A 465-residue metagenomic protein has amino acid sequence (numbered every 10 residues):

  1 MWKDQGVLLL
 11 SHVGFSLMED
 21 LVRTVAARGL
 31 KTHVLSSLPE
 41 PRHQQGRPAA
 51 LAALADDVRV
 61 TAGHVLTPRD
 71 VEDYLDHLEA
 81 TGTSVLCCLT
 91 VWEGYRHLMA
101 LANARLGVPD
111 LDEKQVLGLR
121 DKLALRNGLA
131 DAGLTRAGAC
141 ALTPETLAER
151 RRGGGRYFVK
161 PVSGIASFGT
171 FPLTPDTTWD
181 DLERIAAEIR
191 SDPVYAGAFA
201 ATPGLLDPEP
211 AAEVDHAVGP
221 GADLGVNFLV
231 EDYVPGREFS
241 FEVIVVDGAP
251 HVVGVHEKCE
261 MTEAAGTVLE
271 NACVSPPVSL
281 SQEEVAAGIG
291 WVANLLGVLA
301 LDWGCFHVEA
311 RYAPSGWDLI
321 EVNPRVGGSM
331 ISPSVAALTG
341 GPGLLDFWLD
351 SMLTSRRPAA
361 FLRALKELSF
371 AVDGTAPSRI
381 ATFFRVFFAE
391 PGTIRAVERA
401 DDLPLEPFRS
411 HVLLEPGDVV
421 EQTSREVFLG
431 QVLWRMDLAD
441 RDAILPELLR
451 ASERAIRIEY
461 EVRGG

Functional and structural regions predicted by a protein language model:
M1-Q115, R356, L414-D418, R435-G464: ATP-binding N-terminal substructure of ATP-dependent carboxylate-amine bond-forming enzymes
N103-P175, A187, S191-E213: A conserved helix-loop-beta module that forms one wall/lid of the active-site cleft in ATP-utilizing catalytic domains
T135-A137, F158, D176-P235, V268-V274 (+1 more regions): Conserved ATP-binding module of the ATP-grasp superfamily
Y157, H251, D318-E321: Protein kinase-like catalytic core scaffold
V159, E231, V308, I320: Active-site flanking residues adjacent to catalytic metal/cofactor-binding acidic residues
S163-I165, A222, Y233-G236, A300-G304 (+2 more regions): A short catalytic or substrate-binding loop motif that flags glycine-/basic-rich loops and adjacent residues that bind
E183, D232-L301, C305, Y312 (+1 more regions): ATP-dependent carboxylate/phosphate-activation module, predominantly the ATP-grasp catalytic core and closely related
L349-G465: Peripheral (often C-terminal) accessory segments that flank ATP-dependent C-N-forming ligase machineries
